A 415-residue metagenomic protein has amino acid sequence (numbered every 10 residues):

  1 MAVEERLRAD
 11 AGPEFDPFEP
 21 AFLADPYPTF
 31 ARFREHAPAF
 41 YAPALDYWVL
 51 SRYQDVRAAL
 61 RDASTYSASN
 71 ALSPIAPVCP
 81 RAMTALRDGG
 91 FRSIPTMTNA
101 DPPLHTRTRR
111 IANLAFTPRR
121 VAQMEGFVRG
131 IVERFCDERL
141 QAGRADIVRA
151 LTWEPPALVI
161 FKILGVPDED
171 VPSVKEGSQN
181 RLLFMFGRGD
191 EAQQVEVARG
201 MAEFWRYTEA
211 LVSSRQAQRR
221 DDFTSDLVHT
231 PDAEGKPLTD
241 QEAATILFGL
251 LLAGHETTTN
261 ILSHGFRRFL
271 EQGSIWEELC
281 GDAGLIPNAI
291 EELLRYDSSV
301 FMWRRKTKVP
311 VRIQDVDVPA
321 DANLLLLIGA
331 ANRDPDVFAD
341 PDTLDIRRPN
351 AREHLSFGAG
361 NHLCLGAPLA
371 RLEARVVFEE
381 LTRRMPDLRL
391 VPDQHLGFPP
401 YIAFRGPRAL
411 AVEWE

Functional and structural regions predicted by a protein language model:
M1-E415: Cytochrome P450
